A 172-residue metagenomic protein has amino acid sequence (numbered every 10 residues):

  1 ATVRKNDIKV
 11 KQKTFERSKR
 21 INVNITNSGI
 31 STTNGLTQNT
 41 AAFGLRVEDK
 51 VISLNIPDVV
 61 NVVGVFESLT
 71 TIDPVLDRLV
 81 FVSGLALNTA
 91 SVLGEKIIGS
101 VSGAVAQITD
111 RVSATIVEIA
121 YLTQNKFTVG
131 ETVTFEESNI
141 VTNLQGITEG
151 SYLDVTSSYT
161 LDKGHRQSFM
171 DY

Functional and structural regions predicted by a protein language model:
A1-E131, E136, T142-Y172: Signature of Asx- and small-polar-rich beta-strand/turn repeats characteristic of beta-solenoid architectures
